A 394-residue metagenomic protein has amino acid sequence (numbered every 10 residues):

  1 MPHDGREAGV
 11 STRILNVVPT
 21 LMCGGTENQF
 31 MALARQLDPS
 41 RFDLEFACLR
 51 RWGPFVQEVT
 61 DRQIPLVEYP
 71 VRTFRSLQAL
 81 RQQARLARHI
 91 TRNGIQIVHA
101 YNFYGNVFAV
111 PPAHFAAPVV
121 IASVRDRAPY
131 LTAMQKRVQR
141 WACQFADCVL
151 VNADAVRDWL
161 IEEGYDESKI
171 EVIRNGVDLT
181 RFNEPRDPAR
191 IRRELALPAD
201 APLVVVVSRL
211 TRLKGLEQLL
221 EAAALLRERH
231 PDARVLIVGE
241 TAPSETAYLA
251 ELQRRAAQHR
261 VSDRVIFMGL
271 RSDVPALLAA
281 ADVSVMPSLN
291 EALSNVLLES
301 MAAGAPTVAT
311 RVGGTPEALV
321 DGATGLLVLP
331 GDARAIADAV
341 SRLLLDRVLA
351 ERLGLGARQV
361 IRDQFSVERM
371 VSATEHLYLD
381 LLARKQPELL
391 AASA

Functional and structural regions predicted by a protein language model:
E27-A32, P202-E228, V235, A250 (+2 more regions): A conserved mid-protein helix/loop that constitutes part of the nucleotide-sugar donor-binding site
C48, P306-A309, L319: Short hydrophobic beta-strand element within catalytic cores of glycosyltransferases and related nucleotide-activated
A100-N106, V124: Short His-centered aromatic/hydrophobic patch
I121-L150: A conserved, positively charged/aromatic
A146-V172, V177-R181: A short, active-site helix/loop in glycosyltransferases that binds the activated sugar's phosphate group
L270, L289: Aromatic "clamp/platform" in nucleotide-sugar-dependent glycosyltransferases that forms part of the donor/acceptor
D321-G322, L326-A333, R342-V348: Conserved acidic donor-binding segment of nucleotide-sugar-dependent glycosyltransferases
A335, R342, L349-Q364, M370-H376 (+1 more regions): A short, well-ordered alpha-helix in the C-terminal region of glycosyltransferases
